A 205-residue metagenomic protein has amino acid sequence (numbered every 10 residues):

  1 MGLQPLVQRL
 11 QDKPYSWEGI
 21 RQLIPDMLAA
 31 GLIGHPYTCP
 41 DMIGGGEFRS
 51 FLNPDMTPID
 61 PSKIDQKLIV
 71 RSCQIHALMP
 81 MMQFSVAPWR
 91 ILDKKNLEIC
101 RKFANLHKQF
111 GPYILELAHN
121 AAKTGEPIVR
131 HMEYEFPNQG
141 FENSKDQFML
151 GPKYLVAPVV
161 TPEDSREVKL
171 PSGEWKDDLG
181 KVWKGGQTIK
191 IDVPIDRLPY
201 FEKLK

Functional and structural regions predicted by a protein language model:
M1-K203: Catalytic-domain carbohydrate-binding cleft regions of carbohydrate-active enzymes
